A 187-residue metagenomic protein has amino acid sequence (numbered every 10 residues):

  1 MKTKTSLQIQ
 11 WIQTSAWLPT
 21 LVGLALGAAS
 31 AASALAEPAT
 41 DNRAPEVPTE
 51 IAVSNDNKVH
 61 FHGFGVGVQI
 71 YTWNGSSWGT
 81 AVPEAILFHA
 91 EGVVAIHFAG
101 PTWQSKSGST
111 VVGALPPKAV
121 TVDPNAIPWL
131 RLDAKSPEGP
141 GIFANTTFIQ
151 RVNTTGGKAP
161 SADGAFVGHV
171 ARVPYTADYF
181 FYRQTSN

Functional and structural regions predicted by a protein language model:
M1-Q13: N-terminal secretory signal peptides that target proteins for export/translocation
P19-A29: Bacterial N-terminal signal peptides
A32-A36: Sec/Tat signal peptide C-region and signal peptidase I cleavage site
E37-Q69, S76-N187: Primary mode marks residue(s) on the alpha4-beta5-alpha5 output face of response regulator receiver
